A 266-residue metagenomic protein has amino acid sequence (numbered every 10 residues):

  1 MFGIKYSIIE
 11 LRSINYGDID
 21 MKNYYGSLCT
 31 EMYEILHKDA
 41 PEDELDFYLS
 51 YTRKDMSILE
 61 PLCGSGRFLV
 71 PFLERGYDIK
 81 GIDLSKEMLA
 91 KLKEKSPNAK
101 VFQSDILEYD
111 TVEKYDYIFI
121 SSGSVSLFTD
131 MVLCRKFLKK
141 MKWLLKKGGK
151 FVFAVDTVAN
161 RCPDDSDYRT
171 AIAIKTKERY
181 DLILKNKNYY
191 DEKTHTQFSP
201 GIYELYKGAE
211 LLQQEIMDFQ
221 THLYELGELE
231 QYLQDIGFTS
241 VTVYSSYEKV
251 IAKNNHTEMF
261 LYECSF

Functional and structural regions predicted by a protein language model:
R12-D55: Conserved class I S-adenosyl-L-methionine
D55-G64: Conserved class I S-adenosyl-L-methionine
G66-E108: Class I SAM-dependent methyltransferase SAM/SAH-binding core
D110-I118: A short acidic, Gly/Pro-enriched loop at the edge of an enzyme's catalytic core that lines a small-molecule cofactor
I120-S122: A short beta-strand submotif of the Rossmann-like class I SAM-dependent methyltransferase core that lines
R135-K147: A short glycine-rich, Lys/Arg-flanked "PGG" loop and its adjoining helix->strand segment in the class I
V152-G227: SAM-dependent methyltransferase
Q220-F266: C-terminal lobe and adjacent flexible extensions of AdoMet/dcAdoMet transferase-like proteins
